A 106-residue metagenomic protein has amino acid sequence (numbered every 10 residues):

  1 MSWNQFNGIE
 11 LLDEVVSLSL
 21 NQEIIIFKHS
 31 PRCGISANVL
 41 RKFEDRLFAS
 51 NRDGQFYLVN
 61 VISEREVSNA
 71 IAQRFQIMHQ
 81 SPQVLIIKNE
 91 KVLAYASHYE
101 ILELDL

Functional and structural regions predicted by a protein language model:
M1-D13: N-terminal "domain-start" segment that seeds a small globular fold
F6, K28, D53-S68: Thiol-based oxidoreductase modules, predominantly thioredoxin-like and allied folds used for disulfide exchange
E14-R46: Local sequence-structure signature of Cys/Sec-based thiol-disulfide redox active-site neighborhoods
F48-R52: Short helix-capping segments at alpha-helix termini
N69-Q73: Short, basic/aromatic recognition patches
F75-M78: Short loop/turn motifs at secondary-structure junctions and domain boundaries
Q80, L85-L106: Non-catalytic, surface beta->alpha helical segment in thiol-disulfide oxidoreductase systems
